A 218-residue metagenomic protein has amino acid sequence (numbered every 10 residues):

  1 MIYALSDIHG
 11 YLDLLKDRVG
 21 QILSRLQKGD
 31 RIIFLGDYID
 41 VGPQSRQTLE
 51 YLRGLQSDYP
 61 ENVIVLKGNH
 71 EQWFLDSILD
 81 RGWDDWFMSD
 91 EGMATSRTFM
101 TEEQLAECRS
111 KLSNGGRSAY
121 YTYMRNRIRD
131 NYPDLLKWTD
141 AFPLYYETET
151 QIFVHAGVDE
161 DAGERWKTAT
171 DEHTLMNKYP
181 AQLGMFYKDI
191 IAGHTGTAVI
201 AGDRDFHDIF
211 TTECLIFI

Functional and structural regions predicted by a protein language model:
M1-Y51: N-terminal active-site segment of His-dependent metallophosphoesterases
A4, I32-F34, V65-L66, I152 (+2 more regions): Residue-level marker for buried hydrophobic side chains located in beta-strands that build the well-ordered beta-sheet
D7, D37, G68-N69, H194: Active-site glycine-centered loops adjacent to acidic/histidine catalytic or metal-binding residues that shape
H9-G10, D40, E71-Q72, V158 (+1 more regions): Short, glycine/acidic-enriched loop or turn micro-motifs at the edges of active sites
L15, Q44, L75-S77, G163-R165 (+1 more regions): Short glycine-/acidic-enriched loop or helix-start segments at secondary-structure transitions that form or flank
Q27-D30, P60-N62, E149, Y187-K188: A general structural motif
K28, V41-A141: Active-site neighborhood of divalent metal-dependent phosphoester bond hydrolases
R97, C108-I218: Acidic, His/Gly-enriched loop-helix segments that form or flank divalent-metal centers in metallo-dependent hydrolases
